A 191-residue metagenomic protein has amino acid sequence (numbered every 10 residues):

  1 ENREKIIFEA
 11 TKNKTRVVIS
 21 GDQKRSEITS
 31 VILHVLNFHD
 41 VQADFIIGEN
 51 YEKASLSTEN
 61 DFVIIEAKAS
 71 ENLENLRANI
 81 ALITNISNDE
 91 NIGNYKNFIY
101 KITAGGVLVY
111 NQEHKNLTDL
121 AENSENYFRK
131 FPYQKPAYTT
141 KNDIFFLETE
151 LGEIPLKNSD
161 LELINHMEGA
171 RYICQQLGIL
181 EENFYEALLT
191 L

Functional and structural regions predicted by a protein language model:
E1-Y127, T139, R171-Q176: Phosphate-binding loop of NTP-binding sites
D89-G93, G106, E122-L191: Adenine nucleotide phosphate-binding catalytic loops in nucleotide-utilizing enzymes
